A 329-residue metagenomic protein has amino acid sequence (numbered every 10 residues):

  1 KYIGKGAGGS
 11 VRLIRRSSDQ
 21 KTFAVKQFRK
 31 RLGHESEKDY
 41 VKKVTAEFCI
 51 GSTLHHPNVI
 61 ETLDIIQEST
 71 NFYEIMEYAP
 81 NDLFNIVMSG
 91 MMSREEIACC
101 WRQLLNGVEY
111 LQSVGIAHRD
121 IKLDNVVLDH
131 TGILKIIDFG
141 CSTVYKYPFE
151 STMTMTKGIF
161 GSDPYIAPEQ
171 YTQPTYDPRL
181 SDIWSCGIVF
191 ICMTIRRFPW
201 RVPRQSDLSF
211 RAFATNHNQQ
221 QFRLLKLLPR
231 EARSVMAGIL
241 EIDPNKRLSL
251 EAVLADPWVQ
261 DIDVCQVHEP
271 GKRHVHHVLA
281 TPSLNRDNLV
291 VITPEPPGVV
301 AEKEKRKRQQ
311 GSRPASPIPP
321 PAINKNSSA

Functional and structural regions predicted by a protein language model:
Y2-A7, V11: Protein kinase glycine-rich loop
S10-G33: Glycine-rich ATP phosphate-binding loop
E61-T70: Short beta-strand micro-motifs within the conserved protein kinase catalytic domain, predominantly in the N-lobe
S69, R197-P244: C-terminal lobe of the eukaryotic/viral protein kinase catalytic domain
S69-D82: Conserved short submotifs of the Hanks-type protein kinase catalytic core that shape the nucleotide-binding pocket
C100-W101: Activation segment signature within eukaryotic-like protein kinase domains
T154-Q170: Conserved activation segment of eukaryotic-like protein kinases, specifically the C-terminal portion of the activation
K246-R306, P319-A322: Regulatory extensions flanking the kinase catalytic core
